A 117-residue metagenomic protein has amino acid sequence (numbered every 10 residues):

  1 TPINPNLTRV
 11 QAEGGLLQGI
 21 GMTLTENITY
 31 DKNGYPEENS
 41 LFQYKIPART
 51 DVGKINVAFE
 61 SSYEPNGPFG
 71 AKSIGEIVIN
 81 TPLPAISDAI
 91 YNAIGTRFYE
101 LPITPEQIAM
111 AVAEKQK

Functional and structural regions predicted by a protein language model:
T1-K117: C-terminal catalytic domains of large/alpha subunits in multi-subunit enzymes
